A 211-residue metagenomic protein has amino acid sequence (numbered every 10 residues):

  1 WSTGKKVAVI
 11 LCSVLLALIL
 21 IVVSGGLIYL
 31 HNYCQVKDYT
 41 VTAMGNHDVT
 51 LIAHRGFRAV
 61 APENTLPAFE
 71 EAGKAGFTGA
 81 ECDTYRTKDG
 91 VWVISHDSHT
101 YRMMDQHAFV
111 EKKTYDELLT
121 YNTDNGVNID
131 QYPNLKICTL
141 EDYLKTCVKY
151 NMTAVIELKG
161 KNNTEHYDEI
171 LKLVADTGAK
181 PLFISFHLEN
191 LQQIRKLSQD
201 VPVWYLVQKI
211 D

Functional and structural regions predicted by a protein language model:
S2-D211: Phosphate-group recognition and catalysis centered on beta-loop-alpha active-site segments
